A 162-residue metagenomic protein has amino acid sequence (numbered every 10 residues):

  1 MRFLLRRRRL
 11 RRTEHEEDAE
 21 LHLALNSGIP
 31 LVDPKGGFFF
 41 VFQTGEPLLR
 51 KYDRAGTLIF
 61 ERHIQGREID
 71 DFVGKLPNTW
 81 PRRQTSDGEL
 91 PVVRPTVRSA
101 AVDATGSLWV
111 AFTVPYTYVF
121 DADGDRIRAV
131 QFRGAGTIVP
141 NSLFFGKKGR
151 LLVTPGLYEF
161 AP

Functional and structural regions predicted by a protein language model:
M1-P162: Eukaryotic scaffold repeat domains enriched in small/polar residues
